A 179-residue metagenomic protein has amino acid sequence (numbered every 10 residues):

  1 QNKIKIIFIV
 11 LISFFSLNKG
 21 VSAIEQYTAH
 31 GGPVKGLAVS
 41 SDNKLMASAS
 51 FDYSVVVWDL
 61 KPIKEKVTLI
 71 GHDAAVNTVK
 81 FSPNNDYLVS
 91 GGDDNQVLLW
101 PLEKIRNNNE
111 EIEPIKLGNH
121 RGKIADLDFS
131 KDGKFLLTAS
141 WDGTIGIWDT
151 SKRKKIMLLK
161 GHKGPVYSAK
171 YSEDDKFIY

Functional and structural regions predicted by a protein language model:
Y27-V34, I70-V76, L117-I124, K160-V166: WD40/WD-repeat beta-propeller blade N-cap
S41-D42, P83-N84, K131-D132, E173-D174: Residue-level detector of Asp-centered blade-edge/turn motifs that repeat once per structural unit in beta-propeller
A49-D52, G91-D94, A139-D142: Conserved strand-to-loop turn within each blade of WD40 beta-propeller repeats
L60-I63, L102-I105, T150-R153: Short loop/turn segments that connect beta-strands within beta-propeller blades
